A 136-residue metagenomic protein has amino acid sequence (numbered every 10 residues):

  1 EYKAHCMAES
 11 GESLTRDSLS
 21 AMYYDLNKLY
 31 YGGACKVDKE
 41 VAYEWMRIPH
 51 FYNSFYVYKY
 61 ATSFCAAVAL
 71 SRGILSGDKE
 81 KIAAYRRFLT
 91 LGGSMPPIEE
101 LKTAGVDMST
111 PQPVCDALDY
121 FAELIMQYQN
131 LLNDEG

Functional and structural regions predicted by a protein language model:
E1-Y2: Mg2+-dependent prenyl diphosphate-binding active-site environment of isoprenoid biosynthetic enzymes
H5-G136: C-terminal, non-catalytic "cap/extension" segments appended to globular domains
